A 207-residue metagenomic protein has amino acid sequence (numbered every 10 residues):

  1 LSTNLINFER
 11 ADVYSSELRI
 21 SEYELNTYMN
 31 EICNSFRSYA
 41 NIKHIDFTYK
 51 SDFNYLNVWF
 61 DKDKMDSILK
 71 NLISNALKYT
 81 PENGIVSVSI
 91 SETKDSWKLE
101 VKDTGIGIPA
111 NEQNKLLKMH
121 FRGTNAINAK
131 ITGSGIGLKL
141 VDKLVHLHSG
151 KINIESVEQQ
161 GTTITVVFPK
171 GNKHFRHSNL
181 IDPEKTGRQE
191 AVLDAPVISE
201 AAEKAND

Functional and structural regions predicted by a protein language model:
E9-I20: Helix-loop junction within the histidine kinase core
R19-E24, N41, D46-L56: Conserved catalytic submotifs in the C-terminal HATPase_c
S38, I106-G107: Glycine-rich G1-box
A76-L77: Short helix-loop "hinge" at the ATP-lid/N-box region of the Bergerat-fold HATPase_c
I108-H120: Short conserved segment of the HATPase_c
V141, V145-H146: Detector for a conserved hydrophobic position within an alpha-helical segment of the HATPase_c
